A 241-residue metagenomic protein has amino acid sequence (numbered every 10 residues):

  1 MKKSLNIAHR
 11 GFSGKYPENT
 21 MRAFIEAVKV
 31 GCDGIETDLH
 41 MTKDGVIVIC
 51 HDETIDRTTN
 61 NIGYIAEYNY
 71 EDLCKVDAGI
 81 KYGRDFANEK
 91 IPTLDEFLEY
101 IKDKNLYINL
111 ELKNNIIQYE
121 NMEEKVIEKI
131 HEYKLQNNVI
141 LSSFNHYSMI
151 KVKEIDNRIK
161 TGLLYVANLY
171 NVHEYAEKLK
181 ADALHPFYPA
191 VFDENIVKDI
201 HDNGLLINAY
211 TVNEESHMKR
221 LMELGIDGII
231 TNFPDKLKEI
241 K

Functional and structural regions predicted by a protein language model:
M1-K241: Phosphate-group recognition and catalysis centered on beta-loop-alpha active-site segments
